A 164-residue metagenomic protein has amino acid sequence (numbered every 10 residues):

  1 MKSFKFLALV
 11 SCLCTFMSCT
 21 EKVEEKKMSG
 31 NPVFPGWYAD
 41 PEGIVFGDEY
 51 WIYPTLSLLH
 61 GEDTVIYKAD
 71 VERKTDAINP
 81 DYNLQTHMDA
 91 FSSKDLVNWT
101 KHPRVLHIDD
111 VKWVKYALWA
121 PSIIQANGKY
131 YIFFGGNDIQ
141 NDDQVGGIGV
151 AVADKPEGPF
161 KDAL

Functional and structural regions predicted by a protein language model:
M1-E25: Bacterial Sec-dependent N-terminal signal peptides
C19-L164: Carbohydrate-active catalytic/glycan-binding domains of CAZyme proteins, especially the secreted or lumenal ectodomains
